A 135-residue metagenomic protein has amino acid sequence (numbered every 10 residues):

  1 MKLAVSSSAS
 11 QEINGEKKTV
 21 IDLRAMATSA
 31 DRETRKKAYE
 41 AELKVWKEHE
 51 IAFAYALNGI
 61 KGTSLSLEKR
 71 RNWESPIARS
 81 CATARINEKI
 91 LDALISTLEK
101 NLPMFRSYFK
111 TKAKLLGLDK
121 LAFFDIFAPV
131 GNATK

Functional and structural regions predicted by a protein language model:
M1-K89, A93, T97-K100: His/Asp/Glu-rich acidic catalytic environments and adjacent acidic regulatory segments
R79-T83, N87, P103-K135: A conserved glycine-rich
